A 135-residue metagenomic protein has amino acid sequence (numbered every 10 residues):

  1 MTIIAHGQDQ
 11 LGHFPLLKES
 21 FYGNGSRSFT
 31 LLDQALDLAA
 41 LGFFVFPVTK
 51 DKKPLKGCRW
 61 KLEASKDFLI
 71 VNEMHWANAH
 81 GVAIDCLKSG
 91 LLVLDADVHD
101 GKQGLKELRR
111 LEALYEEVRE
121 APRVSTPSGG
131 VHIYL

Functional and structural regions predicted by a protein language model:
T2-L135: Conserved phosphate/metal-binding and DNA-contacting active-site motifs used in DNA phosphodiester-bond processing
